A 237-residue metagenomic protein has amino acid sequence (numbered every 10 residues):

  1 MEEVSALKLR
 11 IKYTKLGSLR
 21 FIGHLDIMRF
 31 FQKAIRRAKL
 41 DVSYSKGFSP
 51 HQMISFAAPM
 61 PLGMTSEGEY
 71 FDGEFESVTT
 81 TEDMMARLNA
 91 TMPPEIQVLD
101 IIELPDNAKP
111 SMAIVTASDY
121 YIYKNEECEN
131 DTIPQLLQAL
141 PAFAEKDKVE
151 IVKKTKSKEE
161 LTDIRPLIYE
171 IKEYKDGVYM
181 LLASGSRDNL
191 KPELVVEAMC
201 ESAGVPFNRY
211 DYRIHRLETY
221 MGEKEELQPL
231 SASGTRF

Functional and structural regions predicted by a protein language model:
K12-T14, S18, I22, D26 (+1 more regions): Extended, well-folded interaction surfaces typified by the phenylalanyl-tRNA synthetase beta subunit core
Y13, G73-T79, I122-C128, M180-S184: Short beta-strand-to-loop capping motifs
F21-L25, V78-D83, N130, P134 (+1 more regions): Ordered, soluble secondary-structure elements with a strong preference for glycine-centered loop motifs and nearby
Y44-F75: Short, charge-patterned binding micro-sites
E67-Y121: Ordered, amphipathic secondary-structure segments that act as subunit-interaction surfaces in large macromolecular
M84-M92, I133-A144, V195: Short amphipathic alpha-helices in soluble, non-transmembrane regions that often serve as interface/regulatory elements
A142-F237: Core RNA-modification/binding signature centered on pseudouridine synthases
